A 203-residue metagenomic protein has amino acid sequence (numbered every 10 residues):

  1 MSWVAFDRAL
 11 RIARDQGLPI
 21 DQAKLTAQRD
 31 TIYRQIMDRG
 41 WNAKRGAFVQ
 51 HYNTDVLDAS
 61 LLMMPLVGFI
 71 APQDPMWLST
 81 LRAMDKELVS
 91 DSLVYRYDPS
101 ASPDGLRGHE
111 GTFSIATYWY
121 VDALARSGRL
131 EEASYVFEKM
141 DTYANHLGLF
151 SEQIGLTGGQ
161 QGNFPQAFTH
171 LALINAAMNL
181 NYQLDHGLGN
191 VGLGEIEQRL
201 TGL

Functional and structural regions predicted by a protein language model:
A9-K24: Inter-helical turn/loop segments and adjacent helix faces that build the functional surface of alpha-helical bundle
I12-D15, L130, Y143, Q183: Alpha-solenoid helical repeat scaffolds
I20-K24, Q28, M76, E132: Alpha-helical positions within canonical tetratricopeptide repeat
D30-F113, Y135-P165, L171-L203: Extended glycan-interaction surfaces of carbohydrate-active proteins
H109-L130, H170, I174: C-terminal substrate/ligand-recognition segments
